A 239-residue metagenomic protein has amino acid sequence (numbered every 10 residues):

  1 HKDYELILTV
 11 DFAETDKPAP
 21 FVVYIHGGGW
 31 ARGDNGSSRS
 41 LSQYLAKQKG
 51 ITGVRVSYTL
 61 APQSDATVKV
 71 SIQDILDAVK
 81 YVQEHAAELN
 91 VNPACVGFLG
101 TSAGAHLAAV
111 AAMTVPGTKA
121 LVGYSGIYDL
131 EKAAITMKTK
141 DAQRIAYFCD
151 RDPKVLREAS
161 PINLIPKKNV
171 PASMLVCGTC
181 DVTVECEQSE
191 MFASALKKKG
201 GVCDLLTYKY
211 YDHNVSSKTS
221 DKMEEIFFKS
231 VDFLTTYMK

Functional and structural regions predicted by a protein language model:
H1, D34-N35, S42, T52-P93 (+1 more regions): Catalytic nucleophile-loop/oxyanion-hole region of alpha/beta-hydrolase and closely related hydrolase-like folds
H1-D16: N-terminal cap/lid segment of alpha/beta-hydrolase-fold proteins
P18-G28: Short beta-strand element of the alpha/beta-hydrolase
D77-M137: Primarily recognizes the serine-hydrolase "nucleophile elbow" in alpha/beta-hydrolase and SGNH/GDSL folds
E131-L164: Mobile cap/lid helix-loop segments that gate and shape the active-site cleft of serine hydrolases
K168, M174-C177, D181: Short beta-strand/loop motif that positions the catalytic acidic residue of the alpha/beta-hydrolase fold
V182-E190: Conserved alpha/beta-hydrolase "acid-adjacent" motif
E190-K239: C-terminal catalytic histidine-bearing segment of alpha/beta-hydrolase fold enzymes
